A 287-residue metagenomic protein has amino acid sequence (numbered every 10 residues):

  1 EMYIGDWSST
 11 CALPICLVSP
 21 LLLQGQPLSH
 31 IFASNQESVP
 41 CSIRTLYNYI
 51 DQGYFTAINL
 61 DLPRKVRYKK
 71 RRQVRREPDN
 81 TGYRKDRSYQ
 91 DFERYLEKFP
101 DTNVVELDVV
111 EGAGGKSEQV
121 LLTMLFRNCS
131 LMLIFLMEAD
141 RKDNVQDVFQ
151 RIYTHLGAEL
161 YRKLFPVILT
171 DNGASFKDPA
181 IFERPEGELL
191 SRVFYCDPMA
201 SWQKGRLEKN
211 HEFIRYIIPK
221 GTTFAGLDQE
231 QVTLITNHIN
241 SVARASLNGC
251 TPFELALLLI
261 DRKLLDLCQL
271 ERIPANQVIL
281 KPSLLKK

Functional and structural regions predicted by a protein language model:
E1-C11: Single conserved hydrophobic/aromatic residue that forms the stacking wall/gate of nucleotide- or nucleobase-binding
L22-N35, I43: Short, charged amphipathic recognition helices of the HTH superfamily and cognate SANT/SANTA-like modules
C41-E97: Basic, flexible linker segments flanking DNA-binding modules in nucleic acid-interacting mobile-element proteins
E97, V110, K116-L133: Short conserved beta-strand segments at catalytic cores or DNA/RNA-binding microdomains of nucleic-acid binding
T102-A113: Two-metal-ion RNase H-like nuclease active-site motif
A113, S117, I134-E159: Active-site beta-loop-alpha junctions of metal-dependent nucleic acid enzymes, especially the RNase H-like/DDE
T170-N172, P179-F182, V193-I217, A225-N237: RNase H-like two-metal-ion nuclease catalytic core shared by retroviral integrases and related mobile-element nucleases
K220-K287: C-terminal domain-tail junction helix/linker
